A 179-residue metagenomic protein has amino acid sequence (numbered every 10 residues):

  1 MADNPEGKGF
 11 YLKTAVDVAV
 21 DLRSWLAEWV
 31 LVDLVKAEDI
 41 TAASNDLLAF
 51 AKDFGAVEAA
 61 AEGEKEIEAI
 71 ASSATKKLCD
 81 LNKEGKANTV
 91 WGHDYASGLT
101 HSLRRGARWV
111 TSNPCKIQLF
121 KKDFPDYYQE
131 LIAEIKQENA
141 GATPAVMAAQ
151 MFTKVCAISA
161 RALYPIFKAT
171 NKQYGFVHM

Functional and structural regions predicted by a protein language model:
A2-A49, M147-F152, H178: Low-complexity, highly charged intrinsically disordered N-terminal segments that act as targeting/localization
K8-Y11, A15, I40, A60 (+3 more regions): Intrinsic-disorder-associated interaction segments
L26-W29, D33, F54, E58-A61 (+1 more regions): Short, flexible helical or helix-coil boundary motifs
A42-Y95: N- or domain-start disorder-to-order transition segments that initiate the globular core
E66, A107, K116-L119, D123-H178: Active-site beta->alpha loop and helix N-cap motifs at the rims of alpha/beta catalytic domains
T89-Y95, R108-S112, G175-M179: Hydrophobic faces of well-ordered beta-strands that scaffold small-molecule active sites in alpha/beta enzyme cores
S102: Phosphate/adenylate-binding glycine loop and adjacent helical scaffold
